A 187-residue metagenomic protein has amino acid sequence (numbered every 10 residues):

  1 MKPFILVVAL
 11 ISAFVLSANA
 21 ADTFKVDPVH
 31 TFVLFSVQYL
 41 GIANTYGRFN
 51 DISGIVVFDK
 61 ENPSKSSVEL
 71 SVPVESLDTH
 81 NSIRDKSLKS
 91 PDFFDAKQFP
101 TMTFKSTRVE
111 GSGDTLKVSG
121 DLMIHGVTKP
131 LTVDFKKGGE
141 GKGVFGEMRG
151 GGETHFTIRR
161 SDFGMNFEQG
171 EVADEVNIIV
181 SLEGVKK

Functional and structural regions predicted by a protein language model:
M1-F4: Positively charged n-region of N-terminal signal peptides that target proteins for export
V7-V15: Bacterial N-terminal signal peptides
A20-K187: Low-complexity, acidic/polar, glycine-enriched regions of mature
